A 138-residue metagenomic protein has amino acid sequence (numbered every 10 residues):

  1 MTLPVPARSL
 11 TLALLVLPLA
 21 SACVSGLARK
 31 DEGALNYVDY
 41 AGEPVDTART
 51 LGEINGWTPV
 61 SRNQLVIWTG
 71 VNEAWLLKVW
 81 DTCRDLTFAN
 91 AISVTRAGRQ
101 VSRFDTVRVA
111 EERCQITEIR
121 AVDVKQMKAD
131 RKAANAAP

Functional and structural regions predicted by a protein language model:
M1-L12: Bacterial N-terminal signal peptides that target proteins for export
M1-T2, D46, D123: Poly-acidic low-complexity segments
L12, I54-G56, R108: Residues embedded in well-ordered secondary-structure elements
L15, D46-R49, E111: Structural motif
L19-A22: C-terminal motif of bacterial Sec signal peptides marking the signal peptidase cleavage site
V24-K78: N-terminal secretory signal peptides
W80-P138: Helix-rich interaction surfaces within compact, conserved domain-sized segments that mediate assembly or partner
